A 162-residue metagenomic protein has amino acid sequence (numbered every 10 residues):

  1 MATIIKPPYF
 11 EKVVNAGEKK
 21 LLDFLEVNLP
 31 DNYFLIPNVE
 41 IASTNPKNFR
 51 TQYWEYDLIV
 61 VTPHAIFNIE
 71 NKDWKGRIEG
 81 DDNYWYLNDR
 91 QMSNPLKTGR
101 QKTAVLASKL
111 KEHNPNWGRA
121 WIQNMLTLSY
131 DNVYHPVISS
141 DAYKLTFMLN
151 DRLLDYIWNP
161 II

Functional and structural regions predicted by a protein language model:
M1-I162: Intrinsically disordered, low-complexity Ser/Thr/Pro/Gly-rich regulatory segments
